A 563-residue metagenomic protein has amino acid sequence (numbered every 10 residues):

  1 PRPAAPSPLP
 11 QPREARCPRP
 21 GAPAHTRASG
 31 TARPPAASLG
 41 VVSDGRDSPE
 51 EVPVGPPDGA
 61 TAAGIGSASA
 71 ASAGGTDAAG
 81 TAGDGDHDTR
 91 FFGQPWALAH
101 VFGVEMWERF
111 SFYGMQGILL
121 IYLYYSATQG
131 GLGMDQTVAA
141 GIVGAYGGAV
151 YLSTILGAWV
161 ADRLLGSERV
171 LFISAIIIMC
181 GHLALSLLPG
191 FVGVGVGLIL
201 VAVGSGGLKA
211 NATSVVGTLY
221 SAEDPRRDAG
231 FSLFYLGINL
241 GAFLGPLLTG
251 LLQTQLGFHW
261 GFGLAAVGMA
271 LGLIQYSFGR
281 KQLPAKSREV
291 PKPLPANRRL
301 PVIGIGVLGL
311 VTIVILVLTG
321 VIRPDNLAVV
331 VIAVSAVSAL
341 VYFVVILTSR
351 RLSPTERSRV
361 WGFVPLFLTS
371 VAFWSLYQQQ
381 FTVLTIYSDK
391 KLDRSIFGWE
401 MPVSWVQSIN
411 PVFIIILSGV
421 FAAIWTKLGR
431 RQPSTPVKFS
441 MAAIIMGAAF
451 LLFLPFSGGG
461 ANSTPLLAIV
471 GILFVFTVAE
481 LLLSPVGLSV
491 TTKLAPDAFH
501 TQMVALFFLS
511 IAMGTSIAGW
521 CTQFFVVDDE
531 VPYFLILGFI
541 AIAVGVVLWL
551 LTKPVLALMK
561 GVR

Functional and structural regions predicted by a protein language model:
C17, H25-R27, A32, A37-Q94 (+7 more regions): Intracellular loop-helix junctions on the cytosolic face of multi-pass helical membrane proteins
G117-V138, T382-V403: Short amphipathic helix-loop junctions that connect adjacent transmembrane helices in Major Facilitator Superfamily/SLC
V143-W159, S408-F421: Central cavity-lining transmembrane alpha-helices of secondary-active solute carriers, predominantly the Major
T154-I177, L183: Conserved MFS/SLC helix-loop-helix module at the cytosolic interface between two early adjacent transmembrane helices
I176-G190, I444-A461: C-terminal ends and interior cores of transmembrane alpha-helices in multi-pass membrane transporters/permeases
G181, V192-L208, N462-L482: Hydrophobic core of transmembrane alpha-helices in multi-pass small-molecule transporters, especially MFS/SLC-type
D228-P246, Q253, G268, L506-A518: Glycine-rich segments within core transmembrane alpha-helices of 12-TM secondary carriers
S335-V344, W399-G429, A442-A449: Transmembrane alpha-helices of Major Facilitator/SLC transporters
